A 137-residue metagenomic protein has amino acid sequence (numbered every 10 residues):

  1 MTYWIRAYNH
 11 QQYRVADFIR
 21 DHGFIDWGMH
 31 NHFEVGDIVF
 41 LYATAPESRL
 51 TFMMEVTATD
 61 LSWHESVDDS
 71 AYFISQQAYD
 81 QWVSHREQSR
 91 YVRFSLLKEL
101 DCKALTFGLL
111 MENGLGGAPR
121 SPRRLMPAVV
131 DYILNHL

Functional and structural regions predicted by a protein language model:
M1-I5, H10-Y13, H22-N31, H64-L137: Contiguous surface segments at macromolecular interaction interfaces
F18-I19: NAD-dependent ADP-ribosyltransferases
H30-A43: Short coil-to-beta transition motif at edge beta-strands of beta-rich domains
V35-D37, L50-F52, Q88-R90: A generic structural signal for short beta-strands and their flanking turns/coil linkers
A43-R49: Short, charged beta-turn/beta-strand-edge "cap" motif at the junction between a beta-strand and an adjacent loop
A45, D60, K98-L100: Short, flexible active-site-adjacent loop segments at beta-strand->alpha-helix junctions, enriched in small/polar
R49-T59: Short beta-strand-centered aromatic/proline hotspots
